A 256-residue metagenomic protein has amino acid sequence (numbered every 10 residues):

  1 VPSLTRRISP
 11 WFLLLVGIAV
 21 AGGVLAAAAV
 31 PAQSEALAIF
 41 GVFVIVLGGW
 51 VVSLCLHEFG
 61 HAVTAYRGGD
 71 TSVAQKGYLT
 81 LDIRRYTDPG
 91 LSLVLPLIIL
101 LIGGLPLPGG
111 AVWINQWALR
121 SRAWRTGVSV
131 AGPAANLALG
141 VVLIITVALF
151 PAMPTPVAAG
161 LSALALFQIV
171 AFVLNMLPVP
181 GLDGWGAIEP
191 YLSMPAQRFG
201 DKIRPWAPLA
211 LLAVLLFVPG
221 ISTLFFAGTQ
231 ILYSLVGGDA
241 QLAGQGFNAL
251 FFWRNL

Functional and structural regions predicted by a protein language model:
V1-L256: Hydrophobic transmembrane alpha-helices and their immediate loop junctions in multi-pass integral membrane proteins
